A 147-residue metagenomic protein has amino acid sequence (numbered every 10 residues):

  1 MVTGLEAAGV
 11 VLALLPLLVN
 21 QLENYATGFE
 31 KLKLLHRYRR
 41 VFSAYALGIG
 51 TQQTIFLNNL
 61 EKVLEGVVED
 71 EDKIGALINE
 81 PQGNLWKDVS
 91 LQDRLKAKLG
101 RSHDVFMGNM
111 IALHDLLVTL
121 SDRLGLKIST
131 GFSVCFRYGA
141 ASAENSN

Functional and structural regions predicted by a protein language model:
M1-F136: N-terminal amphipathic alpha-helical segments
V134-E144: Solvent-exposed flexible segments
